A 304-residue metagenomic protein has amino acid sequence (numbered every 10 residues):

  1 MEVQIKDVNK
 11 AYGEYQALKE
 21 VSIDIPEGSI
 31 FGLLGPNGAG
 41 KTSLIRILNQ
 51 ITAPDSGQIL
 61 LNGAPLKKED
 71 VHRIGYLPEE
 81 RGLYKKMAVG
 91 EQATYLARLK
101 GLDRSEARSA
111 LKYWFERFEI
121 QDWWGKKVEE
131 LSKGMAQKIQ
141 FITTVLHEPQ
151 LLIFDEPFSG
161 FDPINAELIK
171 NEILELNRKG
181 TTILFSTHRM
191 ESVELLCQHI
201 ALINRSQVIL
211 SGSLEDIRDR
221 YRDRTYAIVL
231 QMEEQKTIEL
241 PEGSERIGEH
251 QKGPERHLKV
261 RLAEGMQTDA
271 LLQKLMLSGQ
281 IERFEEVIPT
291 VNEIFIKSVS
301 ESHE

Functional and structural regions predicted by a protein language model:
M1-N9, E301-E304: ABC-family P-loop ATPase nucleotide-binding domain
E2-V3, K10-N204, L210: ABC transporter nucleotide-binding domains
E27, D122, M232-E234, L262-E264 (+1 more regions): Non-catalytic surface loops within mature trypsin-like serine protease
N171-L262: ABC transporter nucleotide-binding domain
A263-E304: C-terminal coupling/interaction segments
